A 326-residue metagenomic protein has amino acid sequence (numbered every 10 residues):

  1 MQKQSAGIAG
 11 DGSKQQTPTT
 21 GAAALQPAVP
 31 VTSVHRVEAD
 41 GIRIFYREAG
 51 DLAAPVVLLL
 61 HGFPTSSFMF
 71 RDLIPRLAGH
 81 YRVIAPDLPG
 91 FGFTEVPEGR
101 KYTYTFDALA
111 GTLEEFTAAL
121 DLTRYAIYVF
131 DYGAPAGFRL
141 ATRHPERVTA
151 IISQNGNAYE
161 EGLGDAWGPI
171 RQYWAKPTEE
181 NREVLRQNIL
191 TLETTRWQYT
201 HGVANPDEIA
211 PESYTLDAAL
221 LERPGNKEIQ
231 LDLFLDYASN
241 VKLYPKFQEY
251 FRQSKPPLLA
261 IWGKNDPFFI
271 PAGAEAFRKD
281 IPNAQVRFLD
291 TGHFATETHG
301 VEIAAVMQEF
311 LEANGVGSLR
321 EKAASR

Functional and structural regions predicted by a protein language model:
G7, G12-H35, D40-I44, A49-L52 (+8 more regions): Flexible "cap/lid" subdomain of the alpha/beta-hydrolase fold that forms the substrate-access gate
L59-G62, A85: Structural cue for short, hydrophobic secondary-structure segments
G62-T65, D131: Active-site glycine-rich loops that stabilize anionic/oxyanionic intermediates across multiple enzyme folds
P64-D72, V83: Serine-hydrolase catalytic-loop signature spanning alpha/beta hydrolases and amidase-signature enzymes
A78-D87: Active-site machinery of serine-nucleophile hydrolases
G292-A304: Catalytic histidine-centered segment of alpha/beta-hydrolase-like enzymes
A313-R326: Alpha/beta-hydrolase-fold serine-hydrolase catalytic core, especially in secreted/extracellular enzymes
